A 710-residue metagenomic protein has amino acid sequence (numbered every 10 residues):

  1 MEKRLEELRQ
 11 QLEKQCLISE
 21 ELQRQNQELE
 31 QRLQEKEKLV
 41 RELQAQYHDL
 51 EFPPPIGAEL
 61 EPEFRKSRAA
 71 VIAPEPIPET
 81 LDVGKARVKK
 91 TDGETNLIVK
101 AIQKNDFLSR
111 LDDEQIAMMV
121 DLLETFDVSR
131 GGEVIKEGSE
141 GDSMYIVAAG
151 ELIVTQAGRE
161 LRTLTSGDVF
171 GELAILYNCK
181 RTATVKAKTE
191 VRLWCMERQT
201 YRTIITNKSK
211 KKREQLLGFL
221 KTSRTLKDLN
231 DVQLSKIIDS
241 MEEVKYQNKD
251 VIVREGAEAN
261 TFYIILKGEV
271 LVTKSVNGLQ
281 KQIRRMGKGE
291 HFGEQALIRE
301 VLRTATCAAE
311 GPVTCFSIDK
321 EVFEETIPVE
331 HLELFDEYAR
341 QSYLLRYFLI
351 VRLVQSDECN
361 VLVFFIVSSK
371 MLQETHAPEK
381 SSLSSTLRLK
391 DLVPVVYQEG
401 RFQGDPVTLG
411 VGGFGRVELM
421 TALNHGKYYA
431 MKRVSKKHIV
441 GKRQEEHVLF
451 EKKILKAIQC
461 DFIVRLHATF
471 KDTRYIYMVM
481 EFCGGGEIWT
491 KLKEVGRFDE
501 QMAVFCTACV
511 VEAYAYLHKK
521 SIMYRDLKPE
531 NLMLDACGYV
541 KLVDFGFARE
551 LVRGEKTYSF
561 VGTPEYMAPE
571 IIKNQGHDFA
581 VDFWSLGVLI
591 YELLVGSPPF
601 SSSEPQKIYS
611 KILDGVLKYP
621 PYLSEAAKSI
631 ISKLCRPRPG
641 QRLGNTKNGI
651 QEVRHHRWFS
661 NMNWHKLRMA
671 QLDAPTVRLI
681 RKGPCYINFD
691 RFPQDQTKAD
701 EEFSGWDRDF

Functional and structural regions predicted by a protein language model:
M1-G400: Cytosolic regulatory regions built on CNB/CRP/Popeye-like sensor folds
Y428, R433-Q459: Conserved N-lobe beta3->alphaC-helix segment of eukaryotic protein kinase catalytic domains
T469: Activation-segment/catalytic-loop signature of the eukaryotic protein kinase fold
R474-E487: Conserved short submotifs of the Hanks-type protein kinase catalytic core that shape the nucleotide-binding pocket
C506-T507: Activation segment signature within eukaryotic-like protein kinase domains
G640, G644-F710: C-terminal regulatory tails of eukaryotic serine/threonine kinases
